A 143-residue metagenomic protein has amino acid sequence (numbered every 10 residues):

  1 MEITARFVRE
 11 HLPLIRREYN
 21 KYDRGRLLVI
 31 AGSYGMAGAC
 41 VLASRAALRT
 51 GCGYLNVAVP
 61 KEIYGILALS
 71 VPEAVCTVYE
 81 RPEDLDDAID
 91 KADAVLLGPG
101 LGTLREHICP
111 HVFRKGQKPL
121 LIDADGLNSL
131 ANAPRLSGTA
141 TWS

Functional and structural regions predicted by a protein language model:
M1-A5, A58-S143: Glycine-rich phosphate/dinucleotide-binding loop and adjoining beta-alpha-beta core of small-molecule
M1-I30, Y34: YjeF_N-associated NAD(P)HX repair module
E18, A46-R49, A68, D86: A general structural signal for stabilizing positions within well-ordered secondary structure
R26, G53-N56, T141: Residues at the starts of beta-strands that form the adenosine-phosphate
G35-R49, N56, L104-H107, L127-L130: Short glycine/serine/threonine-rich phosphate/pyrophosphate-binding segments that cradle anionic phosphate groups
A46-C52, K91-A94: Short, surface-exposed connector motifs at secondary-structure boundaries
